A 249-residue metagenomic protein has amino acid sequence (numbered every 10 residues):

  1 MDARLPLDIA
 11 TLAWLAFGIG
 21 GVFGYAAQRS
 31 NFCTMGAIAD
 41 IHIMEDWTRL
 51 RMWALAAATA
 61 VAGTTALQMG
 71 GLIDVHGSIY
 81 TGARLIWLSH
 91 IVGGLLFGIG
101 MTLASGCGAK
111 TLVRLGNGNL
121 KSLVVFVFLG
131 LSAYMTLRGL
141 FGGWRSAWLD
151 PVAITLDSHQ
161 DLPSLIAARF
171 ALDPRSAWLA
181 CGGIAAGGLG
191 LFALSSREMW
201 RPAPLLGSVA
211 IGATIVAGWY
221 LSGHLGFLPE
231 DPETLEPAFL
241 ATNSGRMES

Functional and structural regions predicted by a protein language model:
M1-S249: Membrane-interfacial helix-loop segments of redox and metal-homeostasis proteins, especially TM-loop-TM junctions
